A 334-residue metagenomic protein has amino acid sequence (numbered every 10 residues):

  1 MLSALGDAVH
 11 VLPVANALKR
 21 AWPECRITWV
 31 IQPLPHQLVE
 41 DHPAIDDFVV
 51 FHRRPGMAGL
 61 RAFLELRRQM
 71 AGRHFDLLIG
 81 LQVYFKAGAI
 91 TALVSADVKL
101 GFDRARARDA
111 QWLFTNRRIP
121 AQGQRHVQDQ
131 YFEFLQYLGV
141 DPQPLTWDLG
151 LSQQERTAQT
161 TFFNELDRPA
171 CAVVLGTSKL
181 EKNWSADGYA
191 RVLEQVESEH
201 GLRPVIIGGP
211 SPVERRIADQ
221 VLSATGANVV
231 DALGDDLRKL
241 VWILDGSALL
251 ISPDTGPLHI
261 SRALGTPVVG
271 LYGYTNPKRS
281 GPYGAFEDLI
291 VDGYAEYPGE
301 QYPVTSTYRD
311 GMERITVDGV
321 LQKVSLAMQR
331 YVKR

Functional and structural regions predicted by a protein language model:
M1-R334: Catalytic machinery of carbohydrate-active enzymes, primarily nucleotide-sugar-dependent glycosyltransferases
